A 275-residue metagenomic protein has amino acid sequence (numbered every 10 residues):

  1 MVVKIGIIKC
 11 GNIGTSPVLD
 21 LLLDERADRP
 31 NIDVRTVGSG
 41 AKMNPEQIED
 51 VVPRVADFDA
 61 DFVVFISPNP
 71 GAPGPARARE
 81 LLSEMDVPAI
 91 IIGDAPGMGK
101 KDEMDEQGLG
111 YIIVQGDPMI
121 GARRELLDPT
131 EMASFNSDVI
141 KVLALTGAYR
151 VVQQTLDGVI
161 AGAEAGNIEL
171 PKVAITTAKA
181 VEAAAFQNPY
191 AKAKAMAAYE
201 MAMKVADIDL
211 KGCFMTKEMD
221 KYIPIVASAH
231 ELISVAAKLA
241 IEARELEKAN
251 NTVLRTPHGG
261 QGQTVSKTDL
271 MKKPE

Functional and structural regions predicted by a protein language model:
M1-A60, S67-P73, R77-E275: Anaerobic metallocofactor- and corrinoid-dependent redox/one-carbon enzyme cores, especially those from methanogenesis
